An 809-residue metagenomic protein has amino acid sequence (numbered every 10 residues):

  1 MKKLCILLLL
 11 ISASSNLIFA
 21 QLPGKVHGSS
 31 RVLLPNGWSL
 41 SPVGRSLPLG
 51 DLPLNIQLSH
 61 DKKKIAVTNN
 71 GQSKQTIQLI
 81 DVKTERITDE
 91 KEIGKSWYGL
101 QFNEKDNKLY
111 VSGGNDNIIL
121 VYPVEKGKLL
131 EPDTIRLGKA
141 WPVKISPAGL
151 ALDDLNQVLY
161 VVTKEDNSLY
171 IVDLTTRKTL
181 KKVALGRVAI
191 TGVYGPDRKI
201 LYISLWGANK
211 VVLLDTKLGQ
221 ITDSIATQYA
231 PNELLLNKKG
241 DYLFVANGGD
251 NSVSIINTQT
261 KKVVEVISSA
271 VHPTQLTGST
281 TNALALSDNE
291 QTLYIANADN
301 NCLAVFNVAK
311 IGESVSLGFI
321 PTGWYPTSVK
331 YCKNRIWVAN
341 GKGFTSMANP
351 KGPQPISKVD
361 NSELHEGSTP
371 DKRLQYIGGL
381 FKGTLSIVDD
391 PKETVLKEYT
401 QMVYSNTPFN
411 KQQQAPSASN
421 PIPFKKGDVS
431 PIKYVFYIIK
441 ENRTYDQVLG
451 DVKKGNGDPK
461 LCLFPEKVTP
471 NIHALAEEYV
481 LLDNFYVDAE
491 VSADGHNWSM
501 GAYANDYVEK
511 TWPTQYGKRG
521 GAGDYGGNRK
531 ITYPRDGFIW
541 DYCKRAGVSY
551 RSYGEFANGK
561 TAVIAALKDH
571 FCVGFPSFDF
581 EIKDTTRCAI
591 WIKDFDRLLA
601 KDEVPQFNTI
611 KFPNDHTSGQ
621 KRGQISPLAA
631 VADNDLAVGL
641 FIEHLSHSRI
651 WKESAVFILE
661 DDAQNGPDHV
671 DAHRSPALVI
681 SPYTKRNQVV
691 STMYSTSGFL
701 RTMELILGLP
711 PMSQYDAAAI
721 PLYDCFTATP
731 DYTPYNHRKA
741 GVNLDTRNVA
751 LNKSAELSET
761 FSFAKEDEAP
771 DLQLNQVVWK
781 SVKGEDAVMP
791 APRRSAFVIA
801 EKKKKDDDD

Functional and structural regions predicted by a protein language model:
C5, L10-I11, N16, Q21-N420: Predominantly soluble domains enriched in secretory-pathway, periplasmic, or organellar proteins
K397-D809: N-terminal pro-sequences and low-complexity stem/linker regions of secreted or lumenal proteins
